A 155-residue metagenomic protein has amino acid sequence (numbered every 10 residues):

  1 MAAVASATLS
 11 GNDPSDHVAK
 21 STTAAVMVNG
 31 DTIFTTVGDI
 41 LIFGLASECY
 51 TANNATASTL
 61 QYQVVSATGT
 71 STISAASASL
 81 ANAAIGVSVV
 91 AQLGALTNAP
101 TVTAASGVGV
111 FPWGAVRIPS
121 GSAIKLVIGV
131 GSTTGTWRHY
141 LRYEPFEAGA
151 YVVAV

Functional and structural regions predicted by a protein language model:
M1-V155: Surface-exposed, low-hydrophobicity beta-strand/loop segments enriched in small/polar/acidic residues
